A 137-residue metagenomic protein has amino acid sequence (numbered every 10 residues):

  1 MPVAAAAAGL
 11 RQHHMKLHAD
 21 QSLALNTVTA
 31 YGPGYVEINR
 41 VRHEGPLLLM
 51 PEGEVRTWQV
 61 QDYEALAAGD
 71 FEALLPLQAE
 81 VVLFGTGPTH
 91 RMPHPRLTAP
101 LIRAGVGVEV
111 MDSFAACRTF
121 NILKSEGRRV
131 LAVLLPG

Functional and structural regions predicted by a protein language model:
P2-A8: Compositionally biased low-complexity segments, especially N-terminal hydrophobic helices that form the hydrophobic
G9-G69, L77, S125-G137: Non-catalytic interface/targeting segments
R56-W58, H90-P93, T119: Short active-site-adjacent helix-start/loop capping segments
A65, R91-M92, F114: Residue-level recognition of alpha-helix initiation/capping sites
L74-E109: Mid-chain, well-packed structural core segment of small domains
G107-L135: C-terminal structural segments of small proteins and small subunits
